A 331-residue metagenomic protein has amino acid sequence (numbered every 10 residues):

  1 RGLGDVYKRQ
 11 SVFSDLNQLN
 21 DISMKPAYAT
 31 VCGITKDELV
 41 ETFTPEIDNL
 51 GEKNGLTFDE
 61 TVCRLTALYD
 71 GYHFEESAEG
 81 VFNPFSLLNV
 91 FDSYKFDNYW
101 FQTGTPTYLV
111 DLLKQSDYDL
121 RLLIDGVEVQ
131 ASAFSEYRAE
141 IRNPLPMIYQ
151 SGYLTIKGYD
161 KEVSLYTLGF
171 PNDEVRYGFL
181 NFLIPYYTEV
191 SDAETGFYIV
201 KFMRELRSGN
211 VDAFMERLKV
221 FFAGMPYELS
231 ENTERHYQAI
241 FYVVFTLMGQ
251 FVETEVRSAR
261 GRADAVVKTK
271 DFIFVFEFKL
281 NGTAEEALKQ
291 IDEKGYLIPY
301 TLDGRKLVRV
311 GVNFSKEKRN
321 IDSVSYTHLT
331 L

Functional and structural regions predicted by a protein language model:
G2-Q10, T327-L331: Conserved small/polar residues in nucleotide/adenosyl-binding loops
D5, R9, V243, L247-M248 (+2 more regions): Nucleic acid-processing catalytic cores of prokaryotic defense/repair systems
K8-D15, I22-N89: Amphipathic alpha-helical segments of the small helical/lid subdomains adjacent to P-loop NTPase cores
N17-L19, D292-K294: Glycine-rich, phosphate-binding/catalytic loops in enzymes
P45, E293, L297-I298: A generic secondary-structure signal
N49-K53, M248-F251, Y300-D303: Secondary-structure transition/capping motifs at alpha-helix termini and the adjoining loop/turn into the next element
F82-E286, E293-G295, R319-L329: Extended alpha-helical interface modules used as scaffolds for assembling large macromolecular complexes
A284-L288, L297-S323: Nucleic-acid nuclease catalytic cores
